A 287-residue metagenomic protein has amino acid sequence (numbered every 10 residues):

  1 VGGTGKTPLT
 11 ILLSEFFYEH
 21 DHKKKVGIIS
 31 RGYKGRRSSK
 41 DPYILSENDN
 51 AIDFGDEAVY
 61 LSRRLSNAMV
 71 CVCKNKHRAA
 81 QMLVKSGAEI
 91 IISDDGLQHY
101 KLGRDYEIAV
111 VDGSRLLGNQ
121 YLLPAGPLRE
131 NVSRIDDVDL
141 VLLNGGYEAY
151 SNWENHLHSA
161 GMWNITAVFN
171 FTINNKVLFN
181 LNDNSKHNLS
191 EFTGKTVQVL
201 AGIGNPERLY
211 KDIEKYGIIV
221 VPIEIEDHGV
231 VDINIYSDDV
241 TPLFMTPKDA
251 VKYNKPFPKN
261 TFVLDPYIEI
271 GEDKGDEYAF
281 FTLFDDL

Functional and structural regions predicted by a protein language model:
V1-S46, Y147-Y150: Walker A (P-loop) phosphate-binding motif
K23-K24, L83, A88-E89, R104 (+3 more regions): Short, high-confidence coil segments that cap the C-terminus of an alpha-helix and link into the following beta-strand
G27-I29, A109, V197-L200: Conserved beta-strand elements of the Class I
G32, I203, Y267: Residues in the short beta-alpha loop(s) of Rossmann-like NAD(P)-binding domains
G32-A160: Phosphate/Mg2+-binding loops and adjacent switch elements in nucleotide/diphosphate-handling enzyme cores
V111, F171, I223, L264-D265: Hydrophobic residues at beta-strand termini and immediately following loops that shape nucleotide-binding pockets
L116-F244: C-terminal accessory "lid"/substrate-recognition subdomains
K176-L178, E226-V230, N260-L287: Short, flexible loop segments at boundaries between secondary-structure elements
